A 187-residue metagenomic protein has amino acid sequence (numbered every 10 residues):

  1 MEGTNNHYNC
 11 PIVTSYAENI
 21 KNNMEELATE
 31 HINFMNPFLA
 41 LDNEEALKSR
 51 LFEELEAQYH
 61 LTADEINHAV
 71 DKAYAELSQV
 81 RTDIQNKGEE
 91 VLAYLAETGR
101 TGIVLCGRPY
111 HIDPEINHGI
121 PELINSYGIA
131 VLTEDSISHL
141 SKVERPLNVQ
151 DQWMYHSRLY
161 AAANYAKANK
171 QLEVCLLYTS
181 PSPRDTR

Functional and structural regions predicted by a protein language model:
M1, S138-L177: Glycine-rich, anion-gripping cofactor-binding loops and their flanking helix/strand elements in enzyme active sites
M1-N36: N-terminal glycine-rich phosphate/adenylate-binding segment common to multiple enzyme folds
E2-Y8, G119-P121, L147-N148: Short secondary-structure boundary/capping segments
N6-C10, A40-L41, L77, Y110-P114 (+3 more regions): Hydrophobic alpha-helical scaffolding
Y16-E25, K87-E90, S157-A166, R184: Structured alpha-helical segments in the cores of large, soluble enzyme domains
E26-E30, E122-L132, A166-K170: Secondary-structure transition/capping motifs at alpha-helix termini and the adjoining loop/turn into the next element
A40-L140: A charged, amphipathic alpha-helical module
Y178-T186: Single conserved hydrophobic/aromatic residue that forms the stacking wall/gate of nucleotide- or nucleobase-binding
